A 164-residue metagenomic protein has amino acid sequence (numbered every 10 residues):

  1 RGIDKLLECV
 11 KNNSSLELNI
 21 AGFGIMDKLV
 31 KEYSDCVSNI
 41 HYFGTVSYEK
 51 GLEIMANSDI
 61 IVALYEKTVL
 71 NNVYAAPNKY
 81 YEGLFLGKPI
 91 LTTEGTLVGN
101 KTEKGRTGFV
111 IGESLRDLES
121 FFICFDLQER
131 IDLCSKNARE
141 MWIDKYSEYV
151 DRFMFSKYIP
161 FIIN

Functional and structural regions predicted by a protein language model:
R1, E49-I54, A63-Y81, T92-N100: Nucleotide-sugar-dependent
R1-N12, K28: A conserved mid-protein helix/loop that constitutes part of the nucleotide-sugar donor-binding site
G2, L6-L7, L18, L118 (+1 more regions): A structural motif in glycosyltransferase catalytic domains
E17-V30, G44, G95: Glycosyltransferase donor-sugar binding loop
K28-I60: Nucleotide-activated donor-binding/catalytic signature segment of Leloir-type glycosyltransferases, i.e., the conserved
D59, G87-K88: A short alpha->beta transition loop at the rim of the catalytic pocket in nucleotide-sugar-dependent
K104-G105, F109-R116, I123-E129: Conserved acidic donor-binding segment of nucleotide-sugar-dependent glycosyltransferases
E113-R116, E129-P160: A charged, aromatic-enriched C-terminal amphipathic alpha-helix characteristic of glycosyltransferases across folds
